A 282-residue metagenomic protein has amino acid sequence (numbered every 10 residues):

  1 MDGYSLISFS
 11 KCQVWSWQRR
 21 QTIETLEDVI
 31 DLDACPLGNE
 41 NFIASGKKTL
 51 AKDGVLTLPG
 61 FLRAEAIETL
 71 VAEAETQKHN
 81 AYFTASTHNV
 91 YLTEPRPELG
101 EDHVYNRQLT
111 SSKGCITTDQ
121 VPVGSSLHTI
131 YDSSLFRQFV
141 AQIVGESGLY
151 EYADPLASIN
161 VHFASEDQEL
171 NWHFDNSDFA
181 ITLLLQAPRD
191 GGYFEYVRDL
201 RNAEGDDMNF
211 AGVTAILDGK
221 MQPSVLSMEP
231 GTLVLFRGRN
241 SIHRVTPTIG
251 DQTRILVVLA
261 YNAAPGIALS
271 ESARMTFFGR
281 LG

Functional and structural regions predicted by a protein language model:
M1-Q18: N-terminal amphipathic/basic-hydrophobic helices that include classical n-h-c signal peptides and signal-anchor
W17-N41, S45, A51, G60-L135: Non-heme Fe(II)-dependent double-stranded beta-helix
L58, F179-I181, V257: Hydrophobic residues positioned within well-ordered beta-strands of beta-sheet architectures
L62, L185, Y261-A263: Short beta-strand segments enriched in hydrophobic/aromatic residues within well-folded beta-rich domains
K78-Y82, V144-S147, P265: A generic secondary-structure signal for well-formed alpha-helical elements
V121-H128, R137-L233: Catalytic core of non-heme Fe(II) oxygenases with the double-stranded beta-helix
Y196-D199, E204-G282: Catalytic core of Fe(II)/2-oxoglutarate
